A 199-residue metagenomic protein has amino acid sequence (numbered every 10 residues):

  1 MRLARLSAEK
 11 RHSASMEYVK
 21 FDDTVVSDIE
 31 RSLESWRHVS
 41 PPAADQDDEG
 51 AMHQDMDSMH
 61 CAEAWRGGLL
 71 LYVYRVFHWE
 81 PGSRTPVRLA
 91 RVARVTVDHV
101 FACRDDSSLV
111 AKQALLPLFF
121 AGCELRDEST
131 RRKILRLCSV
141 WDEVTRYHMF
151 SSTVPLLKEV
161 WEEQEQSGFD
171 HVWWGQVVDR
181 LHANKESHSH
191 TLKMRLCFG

Functional and structural regions predicted by a protein language model:
M1-V110, L115-L116, F120-C138: Cytosolic regulatory protein-protein interaction regions
C138-G199: Intrinsically disordered, low-complexity regulatory regions with latent secondary structure
